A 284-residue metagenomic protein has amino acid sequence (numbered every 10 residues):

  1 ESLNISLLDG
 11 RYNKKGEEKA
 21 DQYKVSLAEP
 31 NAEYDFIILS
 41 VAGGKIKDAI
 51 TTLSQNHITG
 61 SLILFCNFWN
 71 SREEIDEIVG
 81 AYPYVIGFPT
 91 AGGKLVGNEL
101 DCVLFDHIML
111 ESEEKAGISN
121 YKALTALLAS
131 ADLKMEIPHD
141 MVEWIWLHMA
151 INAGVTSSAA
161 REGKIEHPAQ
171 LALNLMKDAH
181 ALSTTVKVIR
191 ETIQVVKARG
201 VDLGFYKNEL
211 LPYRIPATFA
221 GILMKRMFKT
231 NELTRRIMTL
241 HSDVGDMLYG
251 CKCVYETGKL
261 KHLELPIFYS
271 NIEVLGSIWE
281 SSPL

Functional and structural regions predicted by a protein language model:
E1-E17: Glycine-rich phosphate-binding loop and adjoining beta1-alpha1-beta2 segment of Rossmann-like nucleotide-binding folds
K15-D101: Rossmann-like NAD(P)(H) cofactor-binding subdomain of soluble oxidoreductases
V41, H180, S242-G245: Short, surface-exposed alpha-helical recognition segments that flank or form part of ligand/macromolecule-binding
E77, A81-P83, C102-L203: Internal alpha-helical scaffold of NAD(P)-dependent oxidoreductase catalytic cores
I189-L284: NAD(P)-dependent Rossmann-like dehydrogenase/reductase catalytic/cofactor-binding core
